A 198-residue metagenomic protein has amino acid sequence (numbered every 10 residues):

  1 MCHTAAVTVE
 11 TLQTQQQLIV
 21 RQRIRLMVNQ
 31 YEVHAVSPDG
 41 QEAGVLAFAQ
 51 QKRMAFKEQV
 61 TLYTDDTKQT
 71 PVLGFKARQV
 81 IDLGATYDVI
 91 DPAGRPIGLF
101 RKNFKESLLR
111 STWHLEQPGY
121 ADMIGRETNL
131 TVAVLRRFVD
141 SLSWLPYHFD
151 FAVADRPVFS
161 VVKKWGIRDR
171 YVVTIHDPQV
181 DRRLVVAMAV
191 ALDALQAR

Functional and structural regions predicted by a protein language model:
C2-R198: Intrinsically disordered, low-complexity proline/glycine-rich segments
